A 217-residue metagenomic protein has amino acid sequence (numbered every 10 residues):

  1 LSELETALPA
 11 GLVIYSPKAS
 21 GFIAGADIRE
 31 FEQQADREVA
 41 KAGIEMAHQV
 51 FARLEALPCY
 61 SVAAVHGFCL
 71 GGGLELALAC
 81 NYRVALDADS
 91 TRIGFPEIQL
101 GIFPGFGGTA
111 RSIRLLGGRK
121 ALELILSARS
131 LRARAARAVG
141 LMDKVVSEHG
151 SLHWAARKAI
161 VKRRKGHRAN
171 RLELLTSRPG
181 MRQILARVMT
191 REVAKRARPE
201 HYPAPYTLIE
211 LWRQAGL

Functional and structural regions predicted by a protein language model:
L1-E38, Q49-H66, L86-T91: A structural preference for short, pocket-lining loop segments at secondary-structure junctions
I23, E75-L78, R119, L124-L217: Amphipathic alpha-helical segments at domain termini/boundaries
G25, K41, H48, G71 (+1 more regions): Glycine-rich phosphate-binding loop at the start of an alpha helix
A63-L70, L124-S130: Glycine-rich beta-to-alpha transition loops that act as phosphate-gripper elements at the mouths of alpha/beta enzyme
L70-I125, V139, A155-A156: CoA-thioester-processing core
